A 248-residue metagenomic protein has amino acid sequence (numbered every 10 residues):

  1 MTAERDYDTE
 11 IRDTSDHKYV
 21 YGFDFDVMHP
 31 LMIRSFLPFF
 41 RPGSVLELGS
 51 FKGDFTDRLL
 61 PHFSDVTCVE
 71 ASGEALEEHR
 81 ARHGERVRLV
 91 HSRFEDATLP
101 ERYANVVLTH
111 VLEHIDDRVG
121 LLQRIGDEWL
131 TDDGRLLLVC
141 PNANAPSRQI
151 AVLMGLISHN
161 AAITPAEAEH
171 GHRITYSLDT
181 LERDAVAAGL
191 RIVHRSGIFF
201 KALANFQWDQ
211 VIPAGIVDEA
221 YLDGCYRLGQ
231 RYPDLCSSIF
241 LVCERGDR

Functional and structural regions predicted by a protein language model:
M1-T109, L122, G197-I198, E219-G224 (+2 more regions): Conserved N-terminal segment of class I S-adenosyl-L-methionine
T56, I115-D116, C140, N144: A structural helix-start
E74, D116-G120, R148: Short N-terminal helix/helix-N-cap motif within the alpha/beta-hydrolase-1
H110-H114: Short catalytic micro-motifs in class I SAM-dependent methyltransferases
V119-R135: A short glycine-rich, Lys/Arg-flanked "PGG" loop and its adjoining helix->strand segment in the class I
L137-N160: Conserved class I S-adenosyl-L-methionine
A151-L153, S158, R183, A187 (+1 more regions): A C-terminal cap/extension of S-adenosyl-L-methionine-dependent methyltransferases that defines the acceptor-substrate
H159-N160, T164-T180: Acceptor-substrate binding/catalytic loop of class I
